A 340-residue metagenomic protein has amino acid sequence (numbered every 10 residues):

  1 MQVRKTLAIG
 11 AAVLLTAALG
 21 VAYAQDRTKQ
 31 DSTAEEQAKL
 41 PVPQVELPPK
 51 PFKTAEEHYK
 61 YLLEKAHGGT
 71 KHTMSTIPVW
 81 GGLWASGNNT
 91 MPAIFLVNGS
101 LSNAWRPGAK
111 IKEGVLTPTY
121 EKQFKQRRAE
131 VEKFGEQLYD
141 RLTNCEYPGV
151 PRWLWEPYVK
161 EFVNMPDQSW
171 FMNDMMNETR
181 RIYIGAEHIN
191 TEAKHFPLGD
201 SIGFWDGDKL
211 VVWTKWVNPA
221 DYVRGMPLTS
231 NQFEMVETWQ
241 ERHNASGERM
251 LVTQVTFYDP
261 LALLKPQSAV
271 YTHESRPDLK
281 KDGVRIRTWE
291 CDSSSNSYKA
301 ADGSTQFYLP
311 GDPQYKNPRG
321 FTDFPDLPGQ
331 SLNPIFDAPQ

Functional and structural regions predicted by a protein language model:
M1-G10: Bacterial N-terminal signal peptides that target proteins for export
G10-A18: Bacterial N-terminal signal peptides
G20-A24: Sec/Tat signal peptide C-region and signal peptidase I cleavage site
Q25-Q340: PEST-like low-complexity, intrinsically disordered acidic/proline/serine-rich tracts that flank trafficking/processing
